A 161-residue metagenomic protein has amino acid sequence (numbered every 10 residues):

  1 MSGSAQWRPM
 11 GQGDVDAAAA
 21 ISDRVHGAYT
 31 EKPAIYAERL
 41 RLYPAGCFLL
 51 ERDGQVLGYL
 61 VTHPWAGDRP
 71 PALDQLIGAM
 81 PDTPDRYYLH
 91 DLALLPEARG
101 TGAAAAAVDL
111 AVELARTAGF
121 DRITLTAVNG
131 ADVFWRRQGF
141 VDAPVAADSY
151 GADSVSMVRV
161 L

Functional and structural regions predicted by a protein language model:
S4-A18: A short beta-loop-alpha structural element at the N-terminal edge of CoA-dependent acyl/N-acetyltransferase catalytic
A5, Q55-Y59, Y87: Glycine-rich phosphate/pyrophosphate-binding loop shared by adenosine-nucleotide-utilizing enzymes
V15, A19-P33: Helix-loop element at the rim of GNAT/NAT acetyltransferase active sites that forms part of the acceptor-substrate
G27-L57, V61-A79: Active-site rim helix/loop that mediates acceptor-substrate recognition in acyltransferases
L60-L92, R99, A147-S154: Conserved acyl-donor/pantetheine-binding loop and adjacent beta-alpha core of acyl/acetyltransferases and related
L94, G100-E113: Conserved acetyl-CoA-binding loop-helix of GNAT-fold acetyltransferases
A105, T117, V128-D153: Conserved active-site alpha-helix within GNAT-family acetyltransferase domains
V108, E113-V128: Conserved GNAT acetyl-CoA-binding A-motif
